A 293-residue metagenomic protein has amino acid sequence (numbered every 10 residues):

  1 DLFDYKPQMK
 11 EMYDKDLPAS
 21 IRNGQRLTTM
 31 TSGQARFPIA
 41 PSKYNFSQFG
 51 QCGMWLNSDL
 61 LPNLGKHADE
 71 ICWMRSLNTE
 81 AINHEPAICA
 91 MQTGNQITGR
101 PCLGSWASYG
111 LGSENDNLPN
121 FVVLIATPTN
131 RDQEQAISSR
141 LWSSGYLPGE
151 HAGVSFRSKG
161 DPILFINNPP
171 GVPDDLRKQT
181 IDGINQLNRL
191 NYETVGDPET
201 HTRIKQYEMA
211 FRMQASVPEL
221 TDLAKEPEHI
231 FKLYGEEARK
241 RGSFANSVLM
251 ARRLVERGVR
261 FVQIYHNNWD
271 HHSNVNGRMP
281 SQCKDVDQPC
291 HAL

Functional and structural regions predicted by a protein language model:
D1-L293: Ligand-binding pockets and gating/stacking loops
